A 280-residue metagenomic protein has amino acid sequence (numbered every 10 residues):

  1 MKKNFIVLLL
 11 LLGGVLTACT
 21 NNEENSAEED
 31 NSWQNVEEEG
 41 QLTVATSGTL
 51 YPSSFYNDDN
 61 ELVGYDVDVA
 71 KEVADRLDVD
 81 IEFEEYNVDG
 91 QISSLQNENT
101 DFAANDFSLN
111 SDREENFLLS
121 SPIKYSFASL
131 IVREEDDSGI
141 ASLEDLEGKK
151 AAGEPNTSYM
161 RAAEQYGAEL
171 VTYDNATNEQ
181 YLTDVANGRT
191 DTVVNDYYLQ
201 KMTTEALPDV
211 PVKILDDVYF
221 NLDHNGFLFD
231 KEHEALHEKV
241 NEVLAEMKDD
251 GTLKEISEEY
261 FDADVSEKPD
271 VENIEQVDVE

Functional and structural regions predicted by a protein language model:
V15-A18: C-terminal motif of bacterial Sec signal peptides marking the signal peptidase cleavage site
T20-N22, V67-R76, G226-V265: Extended ligand-binding regions for polar small-molecule ligands
N21-A27, S158-V171, V212-L215, L244-E280: Ligand-binding clefts/hinges and TM-proximal coupling segments of bilobed small-molecule sensing domains
A27-D106: Extracytoplasmic small-molecule ligand-binding "clamshell" domains of the periplasmic binding protein/Venus flytrap
G48, Y125-V132, A206-E242, A263-E280: Periplasmic-binding protein-like
K71, D80-D145: Acidic, polar ligand-binding/catalytic clefts
F83-S93, S138, N156, T172-N187: Short helix-initiation/N-cap motifs at beta->coil->alpha
S93, F107-E115, A162-Q165, N187 (+1 more regions): A ligand-binding cleft/hinge motif common to bilobed small-molecule-binding domains
